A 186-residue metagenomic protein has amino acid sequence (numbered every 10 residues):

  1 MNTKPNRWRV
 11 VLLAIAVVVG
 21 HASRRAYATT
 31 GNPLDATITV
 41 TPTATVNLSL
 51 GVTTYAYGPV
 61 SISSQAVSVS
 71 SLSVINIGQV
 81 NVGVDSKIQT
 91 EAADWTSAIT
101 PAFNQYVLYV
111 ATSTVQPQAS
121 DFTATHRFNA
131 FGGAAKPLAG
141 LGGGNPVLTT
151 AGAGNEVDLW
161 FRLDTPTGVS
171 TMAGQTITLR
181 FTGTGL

Functional and structural regions predicted by a protein language model:
M1-T29: Sec-dependent, cleavable N-terminal signal peptides
T29-L186: Signature of Gram-negative chaperone-usher
